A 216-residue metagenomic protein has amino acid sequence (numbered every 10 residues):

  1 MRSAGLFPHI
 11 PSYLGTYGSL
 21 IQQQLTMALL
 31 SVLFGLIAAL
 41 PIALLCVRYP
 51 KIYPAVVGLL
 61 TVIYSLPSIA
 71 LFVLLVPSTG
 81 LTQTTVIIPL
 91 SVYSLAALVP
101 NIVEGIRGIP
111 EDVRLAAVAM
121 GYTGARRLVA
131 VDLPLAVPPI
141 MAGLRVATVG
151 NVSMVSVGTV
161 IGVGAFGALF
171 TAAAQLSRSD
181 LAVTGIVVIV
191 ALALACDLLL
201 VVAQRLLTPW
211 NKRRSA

Functional and structural regions predicted by a protein language model:
M1-S31: Periplasmic/extracellular loop-to-transmembrane helix junction in inner-membrane transport proteins
L14, G18, I52-A55, T84 (+7 more regions): Alpha-helical membrane-protein architecture signal
S19-M27, S68, F72-A97, A136-V137 (+3 more regions): Loop-to-helix entry region at the N-terminal start of transmembrane alpha-helices in multi-pass membrane transporters
L29, V92, A125-G158, T184 (+2 more regions): Transmembrane alpha-helices
I42-L75, L90, P100-R107: Cytoplasmic-entry segments and transmembrane alpha-helices of multi-pass inner-membrane transporters
N101-I140, F166, F170: Short cytoplasmic-facing helical segments at TM-TM junctions of multi-pass membrane proteins
F166-V202: Hydrophobic alpha-helical transmembrane segments of polytopic membrane proteins
Q204-A216: Short cytosolic juxtamembrane segments of multi-pass membrane proteins
